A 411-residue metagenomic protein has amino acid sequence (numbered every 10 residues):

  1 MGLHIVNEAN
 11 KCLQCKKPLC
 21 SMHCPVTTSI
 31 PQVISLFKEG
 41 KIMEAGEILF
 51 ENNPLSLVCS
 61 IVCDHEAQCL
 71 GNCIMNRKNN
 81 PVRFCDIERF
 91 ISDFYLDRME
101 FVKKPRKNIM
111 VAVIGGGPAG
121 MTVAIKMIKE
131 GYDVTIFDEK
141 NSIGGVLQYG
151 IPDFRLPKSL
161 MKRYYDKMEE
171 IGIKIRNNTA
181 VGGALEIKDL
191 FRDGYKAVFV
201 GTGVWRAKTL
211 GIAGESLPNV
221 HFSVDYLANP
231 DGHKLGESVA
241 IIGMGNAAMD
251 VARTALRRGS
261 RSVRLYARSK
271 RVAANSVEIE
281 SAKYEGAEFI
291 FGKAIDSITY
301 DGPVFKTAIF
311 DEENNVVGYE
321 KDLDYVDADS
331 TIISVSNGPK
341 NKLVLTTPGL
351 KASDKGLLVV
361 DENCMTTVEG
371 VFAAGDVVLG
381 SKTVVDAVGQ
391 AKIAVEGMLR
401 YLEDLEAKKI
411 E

Functional and structural regions predicted by a protein language model:
M22, V26-E100, E169, N177 (+1 more regions): Glycine/serine-rich phosphate-binding loop and adjoining beta1-alpha1 elements at the start of nucleotide-handling
E88-K104, R163-G183, R206-R258, A352-N363 (+1 more regions): Glycine-rich dinucleotide-binding loop and its adjacent helix/turn
P105, M110-A112, K162-I212, D296-G302 (+2 more regions): Feature captures the FAD/FMN-dependent oxidoreductase FAD-binding
I109-D133, M249-L256: N-terminal Rossmann-like FAD-binding beta1-loop-alpha1 element of flavoenzymes
D133-I136, K140-I171, I175, A228 (+2 more regions): Rossmann-like dinucleotide-binding cores of NAD(P)H-dependent redox enzymes
S216-G236, Y319, D324-S381: FAD-site-proximal beta/loop scaffold in flavoenzymes
V251, V377-L405: A conserved FAD-binding loop/helix module that cradles the flavin
